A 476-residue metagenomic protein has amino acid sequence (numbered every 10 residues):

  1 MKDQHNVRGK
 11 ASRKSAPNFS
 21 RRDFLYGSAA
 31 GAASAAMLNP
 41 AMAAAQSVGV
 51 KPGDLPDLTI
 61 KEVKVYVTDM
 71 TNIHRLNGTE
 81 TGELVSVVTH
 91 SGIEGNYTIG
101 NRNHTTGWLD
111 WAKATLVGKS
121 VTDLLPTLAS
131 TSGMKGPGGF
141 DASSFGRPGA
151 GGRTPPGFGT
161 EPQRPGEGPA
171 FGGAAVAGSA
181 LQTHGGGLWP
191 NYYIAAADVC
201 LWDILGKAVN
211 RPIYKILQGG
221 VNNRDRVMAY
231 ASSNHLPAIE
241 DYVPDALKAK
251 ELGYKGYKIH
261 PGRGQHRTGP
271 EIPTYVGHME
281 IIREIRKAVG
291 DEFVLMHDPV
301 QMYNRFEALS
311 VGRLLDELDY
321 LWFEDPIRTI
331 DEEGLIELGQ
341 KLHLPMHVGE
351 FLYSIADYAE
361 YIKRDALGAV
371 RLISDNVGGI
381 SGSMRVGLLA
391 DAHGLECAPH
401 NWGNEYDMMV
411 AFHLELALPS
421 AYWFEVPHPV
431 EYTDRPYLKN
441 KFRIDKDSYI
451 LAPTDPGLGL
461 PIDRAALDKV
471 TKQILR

Functional and structural regions predicted by a protein language model:
K2, R8, S12-N18, D23-A45: N-terminal export signals
L38-H74, A150: C-terminal segment of N-terminal export signals and the immediately downstream linker at the start of the mature
V88-A208: Metal- or metallocofactor-binding catalytic centers and their adjacent structured scaffolds across diverse enzyme
G92, A197, N210, F323 (+4 more regions): Conserved, mostly hydrophobic/aromatic
G107, A114, D123, R313 (+3 more regions): Shared catalytic-loop signature of beta/alpha-barrel
Y192, D198-L236: Glycine-rich, aromatic-flanked loop segments that form ligand/cofactor-binding clefts across common enzyme folds
R224-K341: Metal-dependent enolase-superfamily TIM-barrel catalytic cores that perform enediolate-based chemistry
L438-R476: C-terminal extensions of enzymes
